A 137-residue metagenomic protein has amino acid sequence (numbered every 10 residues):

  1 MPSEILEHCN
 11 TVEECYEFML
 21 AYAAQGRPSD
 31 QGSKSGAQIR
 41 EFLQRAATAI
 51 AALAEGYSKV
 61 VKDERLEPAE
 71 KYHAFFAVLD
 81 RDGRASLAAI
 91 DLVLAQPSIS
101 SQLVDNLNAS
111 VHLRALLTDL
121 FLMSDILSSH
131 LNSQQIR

Functional and structural regions predicted by a protein language model:
M1-D63: Core of compact, soluble alpha-helical bundle domains
F18, F42, F75-F76, F121: Phenylalanine-focused residue identity feature
G26, D30-S33, V60, E67 (+3 more regions): General "foldedness" signal
S33-Q38, R65-F75, N106-H112, N132-R137: Charge-rich, acidic-biased intrinsically disordered regions
Y57-V104, N108: Amphipathic protein-protein interaction modules
S86-I136: Amphipathic alpha-helical binding modules
